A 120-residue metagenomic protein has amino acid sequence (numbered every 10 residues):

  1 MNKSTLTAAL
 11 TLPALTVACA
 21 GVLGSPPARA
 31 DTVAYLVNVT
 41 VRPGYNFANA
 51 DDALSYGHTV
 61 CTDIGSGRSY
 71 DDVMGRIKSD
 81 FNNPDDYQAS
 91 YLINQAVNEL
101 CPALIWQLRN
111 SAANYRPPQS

Functional and structural regions predicted by a protein language model:
M1-P13: Bacterial N-terminal signal peptides that target proteins for export
T11-G21: Bacterial N-terminal signal peptides
A20-V37: C-terminal region of N-terminal signal peptides and the immediate post-cleavage residues of exported proteins
Y35-N38, Y56-T59, V73-R76, L92: A general alpha-helix detector
V39-Y45, A50-D51: Extracytoplasmic/periplasm-facing segments of secreted or lipoprotein envelope proteins
Y45-A48, I64-G65, N83-D85: Short acidic, glycine/proline-enriched loop segments that cap or flank alpha-helices
A53-S66, K78: Amphipathic alpha-helical segments that form the core helices of the histone-fold
R68-S120: Compact alpha-helical subdomains of small soluble proteins
